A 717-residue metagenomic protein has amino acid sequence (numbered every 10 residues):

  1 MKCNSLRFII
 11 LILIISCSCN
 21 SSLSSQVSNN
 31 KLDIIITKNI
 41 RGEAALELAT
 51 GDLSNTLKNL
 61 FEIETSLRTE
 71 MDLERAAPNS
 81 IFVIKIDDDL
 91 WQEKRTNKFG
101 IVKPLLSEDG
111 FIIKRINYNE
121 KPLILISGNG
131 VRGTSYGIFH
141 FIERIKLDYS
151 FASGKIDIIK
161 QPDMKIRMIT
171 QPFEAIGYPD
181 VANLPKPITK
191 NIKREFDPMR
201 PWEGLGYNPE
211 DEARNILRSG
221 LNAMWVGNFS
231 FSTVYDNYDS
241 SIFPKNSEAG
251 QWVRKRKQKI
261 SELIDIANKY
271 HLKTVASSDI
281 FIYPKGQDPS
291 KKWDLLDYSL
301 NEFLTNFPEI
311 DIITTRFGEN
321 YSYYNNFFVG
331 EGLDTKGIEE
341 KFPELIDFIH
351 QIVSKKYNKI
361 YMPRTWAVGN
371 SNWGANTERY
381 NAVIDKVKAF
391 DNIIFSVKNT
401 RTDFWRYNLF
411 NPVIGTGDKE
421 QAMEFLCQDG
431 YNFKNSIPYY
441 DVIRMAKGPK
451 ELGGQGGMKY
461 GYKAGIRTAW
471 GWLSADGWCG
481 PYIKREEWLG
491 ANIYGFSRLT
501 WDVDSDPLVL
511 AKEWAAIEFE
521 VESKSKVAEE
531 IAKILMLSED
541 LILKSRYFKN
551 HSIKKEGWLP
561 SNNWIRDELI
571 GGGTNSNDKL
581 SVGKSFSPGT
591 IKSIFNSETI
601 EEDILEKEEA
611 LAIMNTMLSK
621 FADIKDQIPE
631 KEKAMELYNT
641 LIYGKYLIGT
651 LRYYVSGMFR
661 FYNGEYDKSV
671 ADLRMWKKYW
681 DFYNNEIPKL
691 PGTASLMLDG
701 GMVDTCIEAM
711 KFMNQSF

Functional and structural regions predicted by a protein language model:
K2-L11: Sec-dependent signal peptide recognition, specifically the positively charged N-region followed immediately by
I12, C19-I116, G154-K155: Acidic, contiguous N-terminal accessory segments
V27-A44, R194-D197, K633-L637, Y654-F661: Acidic/histidine-rich, surface-exposed loop or edge segments in extracytoplasmic proteins
A45-L48, D52, T56, G133-H140 (+11 more regions): Extracytoplasmic/secreted proteins, especially bacterial periplasmic and envelope-associated proteins
D52, T56, G100-L295, L304-R316 (+1 more regions): Feature activates predominantly on carbohydrate-active enzymes
D52-E64, H140-D148, N215, N306 (+4 more regions): Structured segments of extracytoplasmic/periplasmic soluble domains in secreted or envelope-associated proteins
T65, L73, W91-Q92, D148 (+8 more regions): Catalytic-core regions of glycoside hydrolase
D180-P185, A464-T705, F717: C-terminal non-catalytic alpha-helical accessory regions
